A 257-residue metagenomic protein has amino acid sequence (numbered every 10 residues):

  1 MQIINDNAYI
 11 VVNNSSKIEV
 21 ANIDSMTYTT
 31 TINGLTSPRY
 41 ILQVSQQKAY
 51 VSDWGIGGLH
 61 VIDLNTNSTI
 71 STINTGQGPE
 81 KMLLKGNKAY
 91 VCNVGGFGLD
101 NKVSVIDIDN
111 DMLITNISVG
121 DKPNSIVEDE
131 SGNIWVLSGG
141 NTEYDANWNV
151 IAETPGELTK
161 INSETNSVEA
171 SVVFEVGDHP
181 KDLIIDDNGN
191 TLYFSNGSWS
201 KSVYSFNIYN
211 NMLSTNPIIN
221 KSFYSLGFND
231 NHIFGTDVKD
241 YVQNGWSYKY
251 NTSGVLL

Functional and structural regions predicted by a protein language model:
M1-L257: Predominantly soluble domains enriched in secretory-pathway, periplasmic, or organellar proteins
